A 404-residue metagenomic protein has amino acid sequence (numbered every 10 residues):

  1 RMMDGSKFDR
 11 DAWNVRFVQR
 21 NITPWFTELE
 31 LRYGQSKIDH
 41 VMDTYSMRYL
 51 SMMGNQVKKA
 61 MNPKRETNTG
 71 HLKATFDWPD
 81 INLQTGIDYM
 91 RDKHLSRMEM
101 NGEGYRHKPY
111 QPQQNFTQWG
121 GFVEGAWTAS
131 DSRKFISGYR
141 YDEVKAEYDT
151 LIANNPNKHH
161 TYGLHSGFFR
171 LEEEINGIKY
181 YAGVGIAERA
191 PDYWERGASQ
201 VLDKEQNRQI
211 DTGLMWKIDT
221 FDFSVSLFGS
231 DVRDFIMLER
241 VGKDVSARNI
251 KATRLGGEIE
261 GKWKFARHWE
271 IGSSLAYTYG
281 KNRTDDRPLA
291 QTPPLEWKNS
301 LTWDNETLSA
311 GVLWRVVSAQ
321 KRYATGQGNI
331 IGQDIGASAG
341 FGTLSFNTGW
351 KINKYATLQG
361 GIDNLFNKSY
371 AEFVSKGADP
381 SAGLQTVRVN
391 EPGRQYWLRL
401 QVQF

Functional and structural regions predicted by a protein language model:
R1-M3, V41-L50, N55, L95-G104 (+6 more regions): Outer-membrane beta-barrel translocator domains and adjoining extracellular loop/strand segments of Gram-negative
M3-D9, Q56-E66, D77, R106-T117 (+6 more regions): Replace "Gram-negative outer membrane beta-barrel proteins" with "bacterial and organellar outer membrane beta-barrel
D9-E174, K179-G183, F221-L227, E270-G272: Face-selective signature of the C-terminal outer-membrane beta-barrel domain
V15-Q19, G70-F76, G121-W127, F169-E173 (+8 more regions): Residues on the lipid-exposed face of transmembrane beta-strands in outer-membrane beta-barrel proteins
W25-S46, E172-R189, K204-G257, K262-K264 (+2 more regions): Membrane-embedded beta-barrel scaffold of Gram-negative outer-membrane proteins
Q35-D39, W78-D80, Y89-L95, Y141-E147 (+10 more regions): Transmembrane beta-strands of outer-membrane beta-barrel pores
W127-I136, D142-V144, D222, L227-D231 (+3 more regions): Gram-negative outer-membrane beta-barrel transporters
D231-R233, S318-T325, G349-F404: C-terminal beta-signal and adjacent terminal beta-strands/loops of Gram-negative outer-membrane beta-barrel proteins
